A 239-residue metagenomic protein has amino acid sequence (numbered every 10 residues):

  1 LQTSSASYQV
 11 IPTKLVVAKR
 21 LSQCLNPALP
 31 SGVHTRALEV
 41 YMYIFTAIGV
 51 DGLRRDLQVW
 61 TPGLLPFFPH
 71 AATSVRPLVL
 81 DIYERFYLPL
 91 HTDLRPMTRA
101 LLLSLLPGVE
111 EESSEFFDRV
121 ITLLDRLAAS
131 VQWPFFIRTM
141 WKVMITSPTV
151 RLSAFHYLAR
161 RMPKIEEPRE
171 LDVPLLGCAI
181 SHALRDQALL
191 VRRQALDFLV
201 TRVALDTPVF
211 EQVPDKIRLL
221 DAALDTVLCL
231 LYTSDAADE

Functional and structural regions predicted by a protein language model:
L1-S7: N-terminal alpha-helical scaffolding segments that mark the starts of alpha-solenoid/helical-repeat architectures
Y8, R20-T35, A47-G52, G63-P77 (+6 more regions): Short coil/turn segments at helix-helix junctions and helix-capping linkers within large alpha-helical proteins
V10-K19, L53-T61, L94-L102, Q132-I137 (+2 more regions): Core helices of alpha-solenoid repeat scaffolds
E39-V40, F135, T139, S147-T149 (+7 more regions): Extended alpha-helical scaffold domains
V40-T46, V79-L90, V120-A129, L158-I165 (+1 more regions): Hydrophobic residues within the alpha-helices of tandem HEAT/HEAT-like
S114-E115, L127-A128, Q132-V143: Fungal eukaryote-biased detector of long internal structured cores
E166-E170, A188: A compositional/structural signature marking long, glycine- and acidic/polar-rich segments with frequent tryptophans
Y232-D238: Conserved small/polar residues in nucleotide/adenosyl-binding loops
